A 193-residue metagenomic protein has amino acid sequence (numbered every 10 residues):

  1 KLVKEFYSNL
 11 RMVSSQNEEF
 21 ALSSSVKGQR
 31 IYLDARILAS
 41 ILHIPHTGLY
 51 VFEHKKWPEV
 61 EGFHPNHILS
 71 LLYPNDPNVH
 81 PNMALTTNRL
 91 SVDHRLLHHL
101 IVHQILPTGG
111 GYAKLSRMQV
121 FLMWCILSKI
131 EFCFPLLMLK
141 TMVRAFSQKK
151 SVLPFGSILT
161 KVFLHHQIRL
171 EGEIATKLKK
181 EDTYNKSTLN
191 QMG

Functional and structural regions predicted by a protein language model:
K1-G193: A structural signal for long, well-ordered, hydrophobic/aromatic- and basic-residue-enriched core segments of folded
